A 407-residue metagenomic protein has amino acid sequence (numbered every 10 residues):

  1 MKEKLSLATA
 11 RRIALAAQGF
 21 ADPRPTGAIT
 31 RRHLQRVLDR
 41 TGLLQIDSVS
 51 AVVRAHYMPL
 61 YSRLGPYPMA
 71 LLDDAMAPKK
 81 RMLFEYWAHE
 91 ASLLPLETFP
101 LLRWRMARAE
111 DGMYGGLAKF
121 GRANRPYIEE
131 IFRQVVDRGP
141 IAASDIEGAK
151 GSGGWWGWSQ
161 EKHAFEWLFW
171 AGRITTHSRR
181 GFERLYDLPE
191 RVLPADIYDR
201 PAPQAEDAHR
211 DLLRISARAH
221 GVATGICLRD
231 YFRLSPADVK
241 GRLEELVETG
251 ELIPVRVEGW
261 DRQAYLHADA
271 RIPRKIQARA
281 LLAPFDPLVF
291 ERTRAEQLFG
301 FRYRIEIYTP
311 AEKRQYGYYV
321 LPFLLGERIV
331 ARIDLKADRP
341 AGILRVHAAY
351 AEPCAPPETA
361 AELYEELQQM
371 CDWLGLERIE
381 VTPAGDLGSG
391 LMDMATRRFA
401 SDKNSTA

Functional and structural regions predicted by a protein language model:
M1-A407: Long, charged, low-complexity, helical-prone intrinsically disordered regions
